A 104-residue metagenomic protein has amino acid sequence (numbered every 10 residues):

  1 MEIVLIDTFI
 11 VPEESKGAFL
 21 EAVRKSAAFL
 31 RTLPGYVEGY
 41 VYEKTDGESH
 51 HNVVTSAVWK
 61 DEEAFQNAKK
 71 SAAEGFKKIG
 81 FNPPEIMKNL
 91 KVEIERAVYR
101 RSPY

Functional and structural regions predicted by a protein language model:
M1-E2, Y104: Compositionally biased, disordered extreme N-termini, encompassing classical targeting presequences
I3-F9, Y40-A72: Short, well-ordered beta-strand segments in beta-rich or mixed alpha/beta enzyme and ligand-binding folds
I10-L20: Short, surface-exposed ligand-recognition loops at beta-strand->loop->(often short) alpha-helix junctions that present
S15-K16, A27-A28, E43-T45: Intrinsically disordered, low-complexity segments enriched in polar/charged residues with Gly/Pro, especially when
A28-V37, V58-I94: An amphipathic, aromatic/His-enriched active-site/gating alpha helix that lines ligand/cofactor pockets
V92-Y104: Acidic/histidine-enriched, glycine/proline-rich intrinsically disordered or flexible terminal extensions
